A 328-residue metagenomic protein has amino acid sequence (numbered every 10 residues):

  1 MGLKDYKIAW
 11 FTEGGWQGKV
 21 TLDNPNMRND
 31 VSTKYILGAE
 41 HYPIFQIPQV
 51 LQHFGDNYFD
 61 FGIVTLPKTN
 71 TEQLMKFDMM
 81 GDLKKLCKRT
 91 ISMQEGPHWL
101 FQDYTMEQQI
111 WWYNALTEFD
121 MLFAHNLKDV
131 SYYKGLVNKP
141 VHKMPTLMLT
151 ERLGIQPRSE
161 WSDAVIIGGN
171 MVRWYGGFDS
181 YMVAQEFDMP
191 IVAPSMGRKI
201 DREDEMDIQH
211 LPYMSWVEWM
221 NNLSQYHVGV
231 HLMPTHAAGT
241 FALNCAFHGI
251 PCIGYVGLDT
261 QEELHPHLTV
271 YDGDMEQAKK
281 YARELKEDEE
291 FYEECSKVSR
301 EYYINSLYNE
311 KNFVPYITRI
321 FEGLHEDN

Functional and structural regions predicted by a protein language model:
M1-C87, H267, Y271, K311 (+1 more regions): N-terminal pre-catalytic "stem/leader" segment of glycosyltransferase-like enzymes
V20-D30, T150-D204, H210-W216: Conserved catalytic-core segment of nucleotide-activated headgroup transferases in glycan assembly
Y104-M121: Membrane-proximal helix-turn-helix segments that form the acceptor-binding/catalytic region of lipid-linked
D120-Y132, N138-G154: Donor nucleotide-sugar binding/catalytic pocket of nucleotide-sugar-dependent glycosyltransferases
M220, A242-H248, Q261: Short alpha-helical segment that forms part of, or immediately flanks, the ligand-binding pocket in carbohydrate-active
S224-A237, I250: Acidic donor-binding loop of glycosyltransferase active sites
P266-E276, E284-E289: Conserved acidic donor-binding segment of nucleotide-sugar-dependent glycosyltransferases
E287-H325: A charged, aromatic-enriched C-terminal amphipathic alpha-helix characteristic of glycosyltransferases across folds
